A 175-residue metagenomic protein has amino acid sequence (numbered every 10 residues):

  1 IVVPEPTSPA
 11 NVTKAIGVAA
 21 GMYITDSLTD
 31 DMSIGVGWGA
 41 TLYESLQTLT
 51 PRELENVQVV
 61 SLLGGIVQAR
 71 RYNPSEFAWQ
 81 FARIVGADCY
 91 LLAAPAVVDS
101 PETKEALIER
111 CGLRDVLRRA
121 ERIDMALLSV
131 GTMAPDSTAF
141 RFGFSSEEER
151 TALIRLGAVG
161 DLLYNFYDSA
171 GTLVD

Functional and structural regions predicted by a protein language model:
I1-P101: N-terminal active-site beta-alpha-beta segment that forms phosphate/nucleotide-binding and substrate-recognition loops
G65-D175: Conserved phosphate- and dinucleotide-binding cores of soluble alpha/beta proteins, encompassing both enzyme active
